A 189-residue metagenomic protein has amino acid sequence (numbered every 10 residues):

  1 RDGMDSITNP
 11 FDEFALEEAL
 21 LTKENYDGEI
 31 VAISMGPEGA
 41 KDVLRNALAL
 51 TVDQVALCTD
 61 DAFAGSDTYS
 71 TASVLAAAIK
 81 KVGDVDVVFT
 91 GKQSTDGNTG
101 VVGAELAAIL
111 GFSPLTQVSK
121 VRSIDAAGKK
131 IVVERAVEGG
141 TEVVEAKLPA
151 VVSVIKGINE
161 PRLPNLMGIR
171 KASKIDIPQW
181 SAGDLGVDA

Functional and structural regions predicted by a protein language model:
R1-A189: N-terminal glycine-rich FAD/FM-binding segment characteristic of electron-transfer flavoproteins
